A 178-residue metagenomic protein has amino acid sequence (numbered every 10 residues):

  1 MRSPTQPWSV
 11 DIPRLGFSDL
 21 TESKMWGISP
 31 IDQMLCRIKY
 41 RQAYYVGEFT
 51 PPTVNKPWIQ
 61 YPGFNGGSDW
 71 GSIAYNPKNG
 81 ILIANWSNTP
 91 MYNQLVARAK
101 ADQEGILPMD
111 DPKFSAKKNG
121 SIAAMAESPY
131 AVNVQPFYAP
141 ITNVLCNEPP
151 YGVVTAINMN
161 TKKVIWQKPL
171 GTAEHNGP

Functional and structural regions predicted by a protein language model:
M1-P178: Noncatalytic, solvent-exposed loop/strand surfaces of beta-propeller-type extracellular/periplasmic domains
